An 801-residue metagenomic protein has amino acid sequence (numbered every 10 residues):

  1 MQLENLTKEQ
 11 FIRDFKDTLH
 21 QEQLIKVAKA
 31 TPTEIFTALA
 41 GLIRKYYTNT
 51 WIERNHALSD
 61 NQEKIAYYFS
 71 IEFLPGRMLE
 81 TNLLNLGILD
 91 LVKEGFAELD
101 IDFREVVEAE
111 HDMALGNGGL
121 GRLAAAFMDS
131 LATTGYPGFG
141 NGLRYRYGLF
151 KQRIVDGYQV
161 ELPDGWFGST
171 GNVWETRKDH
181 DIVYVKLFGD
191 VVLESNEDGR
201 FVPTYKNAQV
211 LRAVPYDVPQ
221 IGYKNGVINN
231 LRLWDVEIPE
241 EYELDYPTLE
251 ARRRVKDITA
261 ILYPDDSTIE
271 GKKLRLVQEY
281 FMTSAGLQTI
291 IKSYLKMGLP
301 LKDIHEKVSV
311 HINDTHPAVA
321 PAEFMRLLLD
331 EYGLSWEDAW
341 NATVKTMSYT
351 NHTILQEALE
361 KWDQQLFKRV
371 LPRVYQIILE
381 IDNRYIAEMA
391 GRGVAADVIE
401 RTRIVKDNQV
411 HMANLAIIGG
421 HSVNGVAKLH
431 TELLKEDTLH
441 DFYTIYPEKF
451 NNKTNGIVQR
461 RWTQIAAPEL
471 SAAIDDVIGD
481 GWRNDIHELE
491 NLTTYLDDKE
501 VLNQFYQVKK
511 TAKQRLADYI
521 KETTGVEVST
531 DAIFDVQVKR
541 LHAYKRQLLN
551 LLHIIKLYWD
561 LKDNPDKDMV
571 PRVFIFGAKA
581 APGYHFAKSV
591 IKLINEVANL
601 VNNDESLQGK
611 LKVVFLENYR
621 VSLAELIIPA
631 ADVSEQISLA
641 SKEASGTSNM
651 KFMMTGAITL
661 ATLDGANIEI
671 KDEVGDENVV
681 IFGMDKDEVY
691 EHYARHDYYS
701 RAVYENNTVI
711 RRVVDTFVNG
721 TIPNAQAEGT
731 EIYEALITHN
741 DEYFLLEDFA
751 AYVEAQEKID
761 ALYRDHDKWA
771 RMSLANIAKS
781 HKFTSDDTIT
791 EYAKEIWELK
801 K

Functional and structural regions predicted by a protein language model:
M1-K801: A conserved ligand/cofactor-binding region detector
